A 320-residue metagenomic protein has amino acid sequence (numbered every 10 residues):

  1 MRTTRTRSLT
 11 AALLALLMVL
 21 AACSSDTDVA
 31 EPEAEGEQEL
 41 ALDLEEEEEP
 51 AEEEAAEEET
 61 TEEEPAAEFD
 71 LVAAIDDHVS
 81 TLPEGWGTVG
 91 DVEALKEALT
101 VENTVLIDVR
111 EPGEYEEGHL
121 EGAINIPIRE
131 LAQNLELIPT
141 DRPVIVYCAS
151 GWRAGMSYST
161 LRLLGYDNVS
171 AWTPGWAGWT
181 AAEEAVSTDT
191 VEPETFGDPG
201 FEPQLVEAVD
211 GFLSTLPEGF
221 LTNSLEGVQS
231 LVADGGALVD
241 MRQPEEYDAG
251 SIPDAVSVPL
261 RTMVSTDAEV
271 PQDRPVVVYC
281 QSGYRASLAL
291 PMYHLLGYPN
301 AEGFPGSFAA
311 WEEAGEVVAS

Functional and structural regions predicted by a protein language model:
R2-S8, M18, C23-V101, P112-P143 (+3 more regions): Rhodanese-like catalytic fold shared by cysteine-dependent sulfurtransferases and DSP/PTP-type phosphatases
A11-A15: Sec-dependent N-terminal signal peptides
L106-D108, L238-D240: Structural scaffold elements adjacent to functional motifs in cytosolic proteins
